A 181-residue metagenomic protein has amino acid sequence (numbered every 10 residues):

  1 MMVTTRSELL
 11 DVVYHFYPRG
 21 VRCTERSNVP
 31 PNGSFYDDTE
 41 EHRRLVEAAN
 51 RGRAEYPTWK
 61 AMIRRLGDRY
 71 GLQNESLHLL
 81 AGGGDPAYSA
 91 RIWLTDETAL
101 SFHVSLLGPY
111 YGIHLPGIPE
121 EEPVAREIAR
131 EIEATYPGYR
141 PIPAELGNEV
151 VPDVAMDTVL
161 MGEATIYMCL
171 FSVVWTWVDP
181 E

Functional and structural regions predicted by a protein language model:
M2-Y136, R140-P141: Extended, charge-biased low-complexity segments that typically form long amphipathic alpha-helices/coiled-coils
Y136-E181: Acidic, proline/glycine-rich low-complexity IDRs
